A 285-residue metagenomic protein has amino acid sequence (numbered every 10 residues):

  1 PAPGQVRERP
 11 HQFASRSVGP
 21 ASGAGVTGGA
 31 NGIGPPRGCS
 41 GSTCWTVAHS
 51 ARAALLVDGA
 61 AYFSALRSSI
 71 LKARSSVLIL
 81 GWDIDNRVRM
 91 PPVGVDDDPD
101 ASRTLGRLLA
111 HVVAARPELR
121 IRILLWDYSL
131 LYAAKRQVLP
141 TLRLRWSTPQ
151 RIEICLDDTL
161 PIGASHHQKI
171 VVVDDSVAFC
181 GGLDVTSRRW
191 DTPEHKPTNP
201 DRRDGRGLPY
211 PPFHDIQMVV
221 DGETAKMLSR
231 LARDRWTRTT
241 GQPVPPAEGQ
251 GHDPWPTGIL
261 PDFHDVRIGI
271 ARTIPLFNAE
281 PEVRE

Functional and structural regions predicted by a protein language model:
P1-H11: Extreme N-terminal basic, low-complexity initiation segments that serve as generic localization/processing leaders
R16-E285: Charged, low-complexity intrinsically disordered terminal segments
